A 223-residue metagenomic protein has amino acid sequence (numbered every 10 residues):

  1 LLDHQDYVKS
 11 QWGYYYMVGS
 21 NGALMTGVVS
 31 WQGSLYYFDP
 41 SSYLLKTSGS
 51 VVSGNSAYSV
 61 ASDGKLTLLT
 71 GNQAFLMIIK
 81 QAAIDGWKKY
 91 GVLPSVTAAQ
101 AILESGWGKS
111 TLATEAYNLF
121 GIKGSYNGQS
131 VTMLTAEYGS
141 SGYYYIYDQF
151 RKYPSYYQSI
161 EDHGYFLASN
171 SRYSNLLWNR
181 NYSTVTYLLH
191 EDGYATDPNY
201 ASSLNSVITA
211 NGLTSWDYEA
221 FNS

Functional and structural regions predicted by a protein language model:
L1-A74: Extracellular adhesion/carbohydrate-binding repeat motifs centered on closely spaced tryptophans
L68-S223: Catalytic cores of secreted/periplasmic lytic hydrolases that degrade extracellular macromolecules
